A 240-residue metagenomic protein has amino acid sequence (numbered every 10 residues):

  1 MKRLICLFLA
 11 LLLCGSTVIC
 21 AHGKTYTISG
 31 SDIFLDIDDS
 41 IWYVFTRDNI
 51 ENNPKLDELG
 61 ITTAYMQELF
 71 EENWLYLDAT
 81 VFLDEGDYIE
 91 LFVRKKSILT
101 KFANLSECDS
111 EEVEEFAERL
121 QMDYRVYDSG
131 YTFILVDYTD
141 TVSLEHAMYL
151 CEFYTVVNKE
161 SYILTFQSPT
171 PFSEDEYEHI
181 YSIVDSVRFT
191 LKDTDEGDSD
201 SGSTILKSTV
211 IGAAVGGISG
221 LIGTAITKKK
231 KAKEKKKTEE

Functional and structural regions predicted by a protein language model:
M1-L4: Positively charged n-region of N-terminal signal peptides that target proteins for export
C6-L9, I222: Short helix-onset patch at the extreme N-terminus, typifying the N->h transition of secretory signal peptides
F8-S16: Bacterial N-terminal signal peptides
G15-Y26, S199-T204: Sec-dependent signal peptide cleavage junction
H22-G23, S29-A103: Secretory pathway targeting signatures of secreted, lumenal, and periplasmic proteins
G86-E90, N104-S201, A225: Short, well-structured beta-strand
D195-E240: C-terminal single-pass membrane-anchor helix
